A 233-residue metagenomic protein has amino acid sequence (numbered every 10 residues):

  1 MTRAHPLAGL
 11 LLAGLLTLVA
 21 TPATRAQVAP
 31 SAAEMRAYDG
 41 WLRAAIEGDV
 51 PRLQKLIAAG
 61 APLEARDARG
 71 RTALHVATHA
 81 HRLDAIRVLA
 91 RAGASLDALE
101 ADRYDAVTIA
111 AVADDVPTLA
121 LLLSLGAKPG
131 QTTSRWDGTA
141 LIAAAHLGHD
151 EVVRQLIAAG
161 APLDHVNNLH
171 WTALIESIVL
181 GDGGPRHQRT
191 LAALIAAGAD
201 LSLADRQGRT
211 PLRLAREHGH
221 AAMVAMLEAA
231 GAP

Functional and structural regions predicted by a protein language model:
G9-V19: Bacterial N-terminal signal peptides
A26-A59, A68-R71, R91, A229 (+1 more regions): Intrinsically disordered, low-complexity regulatory segments in ankyrin-centric signaling systems
A37, G70, R103, W136-D137 (+2 more regions): Start-of-repeat signature of ankyrin repeats
R43-G48, V76-R82, I109-D115, A143-H149 (+2 more regions): Ankyrin repeat A-helix N-terminal signature
D49-I57, R82-A90, D115-L123, H149-I157 (+2 more regions): Ankyrin repeat structural motif
D67, E100, T133-S134, N167 (+1 more regions): Ankyrin repeat boundary/linker residues
L201-P233: Leucine-rich solenoid repeat scaffolds
